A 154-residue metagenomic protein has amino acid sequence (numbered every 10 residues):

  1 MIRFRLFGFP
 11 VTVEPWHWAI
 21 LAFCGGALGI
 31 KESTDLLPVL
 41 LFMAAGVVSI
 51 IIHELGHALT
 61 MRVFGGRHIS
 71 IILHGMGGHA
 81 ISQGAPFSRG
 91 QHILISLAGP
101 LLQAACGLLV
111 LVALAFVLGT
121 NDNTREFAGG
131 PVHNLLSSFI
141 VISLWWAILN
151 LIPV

Functional and structural regions predicted by a protein language model:
M1-V154: Hydrophobic transmembrane alpha-helices and their immediate loop junctions in multi-pass integral membrane proteins
